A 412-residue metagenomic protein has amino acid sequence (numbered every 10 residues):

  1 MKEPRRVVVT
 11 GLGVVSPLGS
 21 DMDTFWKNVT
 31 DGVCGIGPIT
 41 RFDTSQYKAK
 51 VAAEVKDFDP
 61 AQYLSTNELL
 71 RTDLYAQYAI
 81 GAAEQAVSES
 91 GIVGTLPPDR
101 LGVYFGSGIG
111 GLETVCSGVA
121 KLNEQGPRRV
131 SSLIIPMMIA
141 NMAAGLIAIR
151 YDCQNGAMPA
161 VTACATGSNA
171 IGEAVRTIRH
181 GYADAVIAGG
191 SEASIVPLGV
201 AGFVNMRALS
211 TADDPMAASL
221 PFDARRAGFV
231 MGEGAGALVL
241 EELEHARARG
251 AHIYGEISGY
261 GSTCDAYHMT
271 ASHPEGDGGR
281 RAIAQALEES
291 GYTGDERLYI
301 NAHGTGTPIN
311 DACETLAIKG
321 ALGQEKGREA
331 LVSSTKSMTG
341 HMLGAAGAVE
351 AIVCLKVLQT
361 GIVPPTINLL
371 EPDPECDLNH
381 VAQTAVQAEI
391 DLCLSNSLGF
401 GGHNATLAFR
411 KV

Functional and structural regions predicted by a protein language model:
M1-E68, E244-Y254, I352-T366, R410-V412: ACP-dependent fatty acid/polyketide chain-elongation machinery
R6-T10, C34-G37, D214-Y292, L298-Y299: Condensing-enzyme catalytic core mediating Claisen C-C bond formation in acyl metabolism
V9, T24-W26, T30-T162, S191-V200 (+1 more regions): Conserved beta-ketoacyl condensing-enzyme motif
D23-T30, E113-P127, T177-H180, V200-D213 (+3 more regions): A glycine- and small-aliphatic-rich helix-loop capping segment at beta-alpha/alpha-beta transitions that lines
A79-I92, A140-E192, V230-A251, H341-V363 (+1 more regions): Active-site-proximal alpha-helical scaffold in enzymes
A79-S90, A143, A170, E241-L243 (+3 more regions): Short, well-ordered amphipathic alpha-helical segments that serve as non-catalytic structural scaffolds within diverse
E124-S131, G172, R176, E192-A248 (+3 more regions): Glycine-/small-residue-rich "gating" segment that lines the acyl/pantetheine channel and substrate pocket
Y267-G279, T305-L322, M342-V349: Short glycine/threonine-rich loop-to-helix capping motif typified by GTGT followed within a few residues by an Asp-Pro
